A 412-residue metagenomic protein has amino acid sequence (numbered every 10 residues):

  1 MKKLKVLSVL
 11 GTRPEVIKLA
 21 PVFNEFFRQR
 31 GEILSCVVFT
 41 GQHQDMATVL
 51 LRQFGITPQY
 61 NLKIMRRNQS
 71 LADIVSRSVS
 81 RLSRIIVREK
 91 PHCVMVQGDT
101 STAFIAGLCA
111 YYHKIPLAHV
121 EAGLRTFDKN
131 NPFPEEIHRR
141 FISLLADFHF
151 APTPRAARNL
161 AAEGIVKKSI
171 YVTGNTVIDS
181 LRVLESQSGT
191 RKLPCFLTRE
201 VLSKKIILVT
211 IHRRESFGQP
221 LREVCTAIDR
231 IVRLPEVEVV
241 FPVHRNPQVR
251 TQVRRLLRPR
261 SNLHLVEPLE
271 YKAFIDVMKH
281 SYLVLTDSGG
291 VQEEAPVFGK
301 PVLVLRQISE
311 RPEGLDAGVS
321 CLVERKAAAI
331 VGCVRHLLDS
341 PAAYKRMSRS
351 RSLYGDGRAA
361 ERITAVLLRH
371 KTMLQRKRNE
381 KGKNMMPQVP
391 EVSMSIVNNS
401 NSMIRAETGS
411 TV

Functional and structural regions predicted by a protein language model:
M1-F241, N246-N399, M403-T408, V412: Nucleotide-activated sugar donor-binding and catalytic core shared by glycosyltransferases and related lipid-linked
